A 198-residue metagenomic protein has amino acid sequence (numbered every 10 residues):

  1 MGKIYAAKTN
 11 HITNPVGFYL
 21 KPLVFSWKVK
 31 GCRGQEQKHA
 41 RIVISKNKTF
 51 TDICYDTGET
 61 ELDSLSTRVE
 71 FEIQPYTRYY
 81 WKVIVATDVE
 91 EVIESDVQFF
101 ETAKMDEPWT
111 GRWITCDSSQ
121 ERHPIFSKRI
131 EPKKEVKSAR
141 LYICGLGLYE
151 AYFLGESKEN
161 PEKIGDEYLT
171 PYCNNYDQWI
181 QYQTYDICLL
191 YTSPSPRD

Functional and structural regions predicted by a protein language model:
G2-K28: Pro/Thr/Ser/Gly-rich low-complexity, intrinsically disordered linker/stalk tracts
V24-K30, R140-C144: Short edge beta-strand/loop segments characteristic of extracellular beta-sandwich folds
Q37-Y76, V89-E91: Recognizes extended acidic, P/S/T-rich segments that occur within or adjacent to Ig-like beta-sandwich modules
E91-T102: Extracellular fibronectin type III
D106-F153, Q183-C188: Beta-strand-rich recognition domains
S157-Q183: Solvent-exposed beta-strand/loop surfaces of large extracellular or lumenal domains
Y191-D198: Conserved small/polar residues in nucleotide/adenosyl-binding loops
